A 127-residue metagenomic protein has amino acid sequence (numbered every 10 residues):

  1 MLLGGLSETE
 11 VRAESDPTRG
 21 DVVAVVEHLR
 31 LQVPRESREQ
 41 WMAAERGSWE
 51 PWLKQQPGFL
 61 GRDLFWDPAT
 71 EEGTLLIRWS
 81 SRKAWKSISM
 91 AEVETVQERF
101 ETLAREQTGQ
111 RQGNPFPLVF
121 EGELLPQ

Functional and structural regions predicted by a protein language model:
L2-V23, D63-T74, Q97-Q127: Glycine-rich beta-strand-turn "strand-cap" elements at beta-sheet edges
S7, G47-L60, R78-F116: An amphipathic, aromatic/His-enriched active-site/gating alpha helix that lines ligand/cofactor pockets
R12, A24-V25, W41, Q56: Short, flexible segments with low predicted structural confidence
P17-G20, R38-E39, W49-W52, L64: Intrinsically disordered, low-complexity segments enriched in polar/charged residues with Gly/Pro, especially when
A24-Q32, G61-E92: Short, well-ordered beta-strand segments in beta-rich or mixed alpha/beta enzyme and ligand-binding folds
Q32-E45: Short, surface-exposed ligand-recognition loops at beta-strand->loop->(often short) alpha-helix junctions that present
V33-R35, W79-S81, F120-G122, P126: Non-catalytic surface loops within mature trypsin-like serine protease
A43, K86-V93, F120-Q127: A beta-strand edge to alpha-helix "cap/lid" segment located at domain peripheries
